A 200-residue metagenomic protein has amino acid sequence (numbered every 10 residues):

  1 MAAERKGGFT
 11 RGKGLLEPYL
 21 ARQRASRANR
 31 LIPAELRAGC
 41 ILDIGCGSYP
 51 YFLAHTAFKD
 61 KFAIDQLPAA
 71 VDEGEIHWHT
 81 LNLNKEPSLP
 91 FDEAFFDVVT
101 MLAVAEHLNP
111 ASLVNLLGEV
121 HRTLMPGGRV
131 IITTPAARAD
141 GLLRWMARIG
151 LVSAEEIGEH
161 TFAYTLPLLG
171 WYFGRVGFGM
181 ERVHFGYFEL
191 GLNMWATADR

Functional and structural regions predicted by a protein language model:
M1-D92, V98-T100, V114-L117, F162-A163 (+1 more regions): Conserved N-terminal segment of class I S-adenosyl-L-methionine
G7, R11-P18, R22-Q23, V98-M101 (+2 more regions): S-adenosyl-L-methionine-dependent methyltransferase catalytic module, highlighting the catalytic core
V104: Hydrophobic adenine-recognition pocket in adenosine-nucleotide-binding enzymes
